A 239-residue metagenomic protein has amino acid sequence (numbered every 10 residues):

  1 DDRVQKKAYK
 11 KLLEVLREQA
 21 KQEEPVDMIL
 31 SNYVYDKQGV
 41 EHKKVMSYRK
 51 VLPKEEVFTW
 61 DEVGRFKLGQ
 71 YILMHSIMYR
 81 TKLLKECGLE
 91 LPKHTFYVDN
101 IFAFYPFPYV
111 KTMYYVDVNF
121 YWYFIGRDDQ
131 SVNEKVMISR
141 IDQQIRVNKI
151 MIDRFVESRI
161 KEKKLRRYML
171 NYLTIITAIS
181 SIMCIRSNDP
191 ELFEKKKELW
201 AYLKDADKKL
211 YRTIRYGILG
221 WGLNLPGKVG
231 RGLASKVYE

Functional and structural regions predicted by a protein language model:
D1-Q143: Nucleotide-sugar donor-binding/catalytic module of glycosyltransferases that assemble extracellular/cell-envelope
L91, S158-K164: Inter-helical turn/loop segments and adjacent helix faces that build the functional surface of alpha-helical bundle
A103, Q144, L170-T174: Short runs of predominantly hydrophobic/aromatic residues within well-ordered alpha helices that form helix-helix
V118-R127, N133-I160, I179, M183-K208: Catalytic core of nucleotide-sugar-dependent glycosyltransferases
L165-N171, F193-K197: Short, charged, amphipathic alpha-helical segments
Y168-M183: Amphipathic alpha-helical repeat scaffolds of TPR domains
R186-E239: Membrane-interface aromatic/basic loop that binds lipid-linked glycans or pyrophosphate carriers, typified by
